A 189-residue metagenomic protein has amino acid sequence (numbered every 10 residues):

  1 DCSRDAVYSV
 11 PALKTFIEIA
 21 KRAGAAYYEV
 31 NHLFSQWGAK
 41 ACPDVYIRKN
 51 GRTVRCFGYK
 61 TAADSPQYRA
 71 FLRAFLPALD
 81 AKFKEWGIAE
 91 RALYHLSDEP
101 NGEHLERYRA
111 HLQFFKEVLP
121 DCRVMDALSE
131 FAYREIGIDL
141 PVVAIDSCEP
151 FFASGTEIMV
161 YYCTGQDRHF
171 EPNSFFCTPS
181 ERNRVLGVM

Functional and structural regions predicted by a protein language model:
D1-V118, C122, D126-I138: Aromatic-lined carbohydrate-binding surfaces of glycoside hydrolases
I19, D139-M189: Catalytic-core region of carbohydrate-active enzymes that cleave or remodel glycosidic bonds
